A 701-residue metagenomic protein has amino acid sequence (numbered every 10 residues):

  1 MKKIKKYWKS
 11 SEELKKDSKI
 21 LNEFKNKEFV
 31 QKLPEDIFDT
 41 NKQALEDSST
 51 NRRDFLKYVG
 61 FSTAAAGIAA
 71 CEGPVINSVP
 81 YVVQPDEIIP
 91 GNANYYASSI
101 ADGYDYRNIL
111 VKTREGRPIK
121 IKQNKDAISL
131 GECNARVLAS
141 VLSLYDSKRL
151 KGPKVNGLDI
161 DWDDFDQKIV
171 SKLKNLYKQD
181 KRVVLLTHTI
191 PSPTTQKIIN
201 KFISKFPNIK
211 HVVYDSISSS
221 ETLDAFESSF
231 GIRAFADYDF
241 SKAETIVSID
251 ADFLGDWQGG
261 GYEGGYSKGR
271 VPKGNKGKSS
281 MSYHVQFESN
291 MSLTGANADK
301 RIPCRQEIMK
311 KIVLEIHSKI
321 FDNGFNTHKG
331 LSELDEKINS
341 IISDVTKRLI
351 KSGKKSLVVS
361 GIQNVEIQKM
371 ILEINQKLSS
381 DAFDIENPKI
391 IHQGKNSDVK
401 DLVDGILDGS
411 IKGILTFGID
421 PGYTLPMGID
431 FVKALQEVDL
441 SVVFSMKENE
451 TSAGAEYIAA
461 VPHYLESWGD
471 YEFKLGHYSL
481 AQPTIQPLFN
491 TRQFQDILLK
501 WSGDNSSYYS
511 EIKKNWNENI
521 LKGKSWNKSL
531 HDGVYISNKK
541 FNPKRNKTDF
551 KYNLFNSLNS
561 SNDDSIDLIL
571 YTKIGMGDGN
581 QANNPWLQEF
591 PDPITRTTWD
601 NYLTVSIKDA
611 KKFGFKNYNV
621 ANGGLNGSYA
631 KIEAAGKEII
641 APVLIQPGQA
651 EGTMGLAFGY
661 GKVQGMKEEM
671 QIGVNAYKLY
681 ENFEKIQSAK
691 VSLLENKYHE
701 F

Functional and structural regions predicted by a protein language model:
M1-S343, T598-N601, A610-K612, N617-F701: N-terminal export/assembly segments and adjacent metallocofactor-ligating motifs of anaerobic energy-metabolism
W8-S11, K25, N200, I209-H211 (+6 more regions): A cross-kingdom feature strongest in bacterial/archaeal respiratory oxidoreductases
N175-V184, K351-L357, S410-G413, Q436-E437 (+1 more regions): Short, surface-exposed connector motifs at secondary-structure boundaries
V183-T187, S248, S356-G361, G413-F417 (+1 more regions): Short hydrophobic beta-strand segments
I203-V212, N375-D384, Q436-L440, W501: Structural alpha-beta junctions
M291-N297, N323, I350-K354, S380-I385 (+4 more regions): Short acidic (Asp/Glu) and glycine-rich catalytic loops that position anionic groups and cofactors
K300-L407, K522: Active-site phosphate/pyrophosphate-binding segments
Q493-N517: Non-catalytic, well-ordered alpha-helical segments in soluble enzyme domains
